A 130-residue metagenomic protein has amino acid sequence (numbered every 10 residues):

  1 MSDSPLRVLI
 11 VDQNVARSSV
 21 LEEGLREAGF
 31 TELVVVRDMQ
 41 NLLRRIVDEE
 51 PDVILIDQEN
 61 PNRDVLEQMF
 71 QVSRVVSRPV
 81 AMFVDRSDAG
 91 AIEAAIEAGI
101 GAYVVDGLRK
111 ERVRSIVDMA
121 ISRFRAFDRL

Functional and structural regions predicted by a protein language model:
M1-V20: Non-catalytic signal-transmission and effector/linker regions of two-component phosphorelay proteins
P5, R74-V80: His-Asp phosphorelay/catalytic-motif detector in bacterial-type signaling
N14-N41: Two-component/phosphorelay signaling modules centered on CheY-like receiver
S18, M39-L43, D52-V72, S87-D88: Conserved phosphotransfer microenvironments
V53, G99-V104, M119: Conserved phosphoryl-transfer motifs of two-component systems
R63-E67, V84-Y103: Alpha4 helix (beta4-alpha4-beta5 surface) of REC/receiver domains from two-component response regulators
G90, L108-V117, R125: C-terminal output helix
S122-L130: CheY-like receiver
